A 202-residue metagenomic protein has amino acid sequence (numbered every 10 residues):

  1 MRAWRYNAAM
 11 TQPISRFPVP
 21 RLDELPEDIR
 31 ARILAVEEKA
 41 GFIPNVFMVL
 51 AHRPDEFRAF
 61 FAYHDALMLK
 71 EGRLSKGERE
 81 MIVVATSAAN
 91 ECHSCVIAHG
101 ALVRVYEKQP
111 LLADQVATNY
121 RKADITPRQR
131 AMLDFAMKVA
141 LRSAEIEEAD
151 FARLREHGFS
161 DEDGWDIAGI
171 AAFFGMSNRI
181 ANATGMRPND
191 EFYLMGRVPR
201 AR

Functional and structural regions predicted by a protein language model:
R2-R202: Hydrophobic alpha-helical segments
